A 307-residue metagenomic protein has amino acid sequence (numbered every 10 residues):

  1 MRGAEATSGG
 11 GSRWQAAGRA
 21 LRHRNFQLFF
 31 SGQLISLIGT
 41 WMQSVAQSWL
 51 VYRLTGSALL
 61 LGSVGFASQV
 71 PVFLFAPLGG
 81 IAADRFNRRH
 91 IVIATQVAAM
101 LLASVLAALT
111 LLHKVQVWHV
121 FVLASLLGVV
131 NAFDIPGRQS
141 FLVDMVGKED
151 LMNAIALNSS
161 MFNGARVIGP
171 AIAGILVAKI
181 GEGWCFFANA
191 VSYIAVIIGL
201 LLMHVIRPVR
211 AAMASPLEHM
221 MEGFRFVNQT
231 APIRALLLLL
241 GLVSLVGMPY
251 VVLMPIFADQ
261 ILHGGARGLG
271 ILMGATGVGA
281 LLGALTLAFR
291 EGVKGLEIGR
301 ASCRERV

Functional and structural regions predicted by a protein language model:
M1-R306: Alpha-helical transmembrane-bundle signature of multi-pass membrane transport and export proteins
